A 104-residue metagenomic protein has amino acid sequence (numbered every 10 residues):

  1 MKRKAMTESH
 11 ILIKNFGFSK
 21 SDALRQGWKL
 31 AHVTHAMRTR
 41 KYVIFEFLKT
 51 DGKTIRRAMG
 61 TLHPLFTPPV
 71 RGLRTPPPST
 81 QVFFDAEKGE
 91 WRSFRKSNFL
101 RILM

Functional and structural regions predicted by a protein language model:
M1-F16, K20-A31: Amphipathic alpha-helical segments in structured regions that serve as interaction surfaces
V33-A36: An N-terminal amphipathic alpha-helical segment
T39-F47: A short, Trp-centered hydrophobic/proline-enriched beta-strand micro-motif
E46-T50, F84-A86: A generic structural motif
K53-T54, E90: Residue-level signal for well-ordered, solvent-exposed loop/turn and beta-edge residues enriched in charged/polar side
T54-R74: Acidic, low-complexity, intrinsically disordered interaction modules
H63-P68, K88-M104: Structured surface patches comprising rigid loops and adjacent beta-strands/short helices at the edges of well-ordered
V70-D85: Short, surface-exposed secondary-structure junctions/capping segments
